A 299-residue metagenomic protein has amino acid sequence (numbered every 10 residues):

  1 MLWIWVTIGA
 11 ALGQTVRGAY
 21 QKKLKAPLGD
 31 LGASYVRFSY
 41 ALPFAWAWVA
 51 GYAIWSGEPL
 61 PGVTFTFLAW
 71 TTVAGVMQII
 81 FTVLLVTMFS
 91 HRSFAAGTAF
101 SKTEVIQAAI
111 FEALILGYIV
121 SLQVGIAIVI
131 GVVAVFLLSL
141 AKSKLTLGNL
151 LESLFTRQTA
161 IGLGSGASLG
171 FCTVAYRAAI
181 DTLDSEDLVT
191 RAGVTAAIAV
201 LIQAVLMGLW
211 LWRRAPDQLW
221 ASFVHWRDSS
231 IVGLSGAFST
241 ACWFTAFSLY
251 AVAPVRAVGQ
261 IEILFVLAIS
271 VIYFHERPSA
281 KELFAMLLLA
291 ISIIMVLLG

Functional and structural regions predicted by a protein language model:
M1-V76, T82-H91, L140-L163, A167 (+4 more regions): Membrane-interface interhelical linkers
W5, G32, A96, I119-V124 (+3 more regions): Residue-level recognition of membrane-helix boundary sites in multi-pass small-molecule transporters
G9, V36, F100-T103, Q123-I126 (+3 more regions): Hydrophobic core positions of alpha-helical segments in small-molecule transporters and transporter systems
A11, T15, A19, W46 (+9 more regions): Hydrophobic/small/kink-forming positions within alpha-helical transmembrane segments of polytopic membrane proteins
K22, V86, E112-A113, R177 (+2 more regions): Small-residue-mediated transmembrane helix hinge/kink sites in multi-pass secondary transporters
S39-F44, F100-L114, I202, L206 (+3 more regions): Alpha-helical transmembrane segments of compact multi-pass small-molecule transporters, enriched in specific families
A45, I110-A113, Q123-K142, K281-L298: Hydrophobic transmembrane alpha-helices of multi-pass small-molecule transport proteins
L85-I126: Membrane-interface helix-loop-helix junctions at boundaries between adjacent transmembrane segments
